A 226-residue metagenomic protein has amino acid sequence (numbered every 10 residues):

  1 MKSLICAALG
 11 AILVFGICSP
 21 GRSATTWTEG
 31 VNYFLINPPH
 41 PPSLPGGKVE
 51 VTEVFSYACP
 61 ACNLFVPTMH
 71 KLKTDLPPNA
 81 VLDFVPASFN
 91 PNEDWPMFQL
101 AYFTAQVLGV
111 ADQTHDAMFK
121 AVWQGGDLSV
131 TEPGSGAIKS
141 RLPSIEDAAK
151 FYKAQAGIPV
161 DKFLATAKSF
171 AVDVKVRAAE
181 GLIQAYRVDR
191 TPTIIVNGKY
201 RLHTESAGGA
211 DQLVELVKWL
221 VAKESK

Functional and structural regions predicted by a protein language model:
K2-D94, E180, A185, A222-K226: Extracytoplasmic thiol/disulfide redox context detector
I5, S56, A149-K226: C-terminal cap of thioredoxin/glutaredoxin-like
V14, A121-G125, S169-V174: A short structural micro-motif
A24-P38, M118, K139-I145, A210 (+1 more regions): Periplasmic c-type cytochrome electron-transfer domains
S43-K48, L76-A80, E93, W123 (+4 more regions): Short amphipathic alpha-helical segments, especially helix-boundary/capping motifs
G47, M97-F98, I145: N-terminal alpha-helical segment
Y57, N63-R141, W219-L220, E224: Structural alpha/beta surface segment adjacent to cysteine/selenocysteine redox centers across thiol/disulfide enzymes
L128-G136, D147, V160-T166: Short glycine/proline- and acidic residue-enriched helix-loop micro-motifs that form flexible lids or anion-recognition
